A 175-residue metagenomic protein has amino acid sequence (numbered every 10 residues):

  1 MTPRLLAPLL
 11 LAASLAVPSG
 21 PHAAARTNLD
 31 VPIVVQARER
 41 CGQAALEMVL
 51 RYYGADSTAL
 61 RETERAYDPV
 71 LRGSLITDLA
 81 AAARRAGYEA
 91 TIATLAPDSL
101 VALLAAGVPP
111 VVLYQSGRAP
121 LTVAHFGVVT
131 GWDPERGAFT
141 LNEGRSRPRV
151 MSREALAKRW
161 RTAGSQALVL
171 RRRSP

Functional and structural regions predicted by a protein language model:
T2-G73, P97, S116-R118, E135 (+1 more regions): Active-site-adjacent structural segments surrounding the nucleophilic cysteine of cysteine proteases and isopeptidases
G20-H22, A81-R84, R161: Short, conserved catalytic or adaptor-binding loops enriched in Gly and charged residues
E64, E89, A93-N142: Active-site-adjacent substructure of cysteine-protease-like catalytic cores
D68-A102: Mid-chain, structured segments of secreted extracytoplasmic proteins
I92, A105, Q115, D133-P175: Noncatalytic regulatory segments and standalone regulatory/sensor domains
